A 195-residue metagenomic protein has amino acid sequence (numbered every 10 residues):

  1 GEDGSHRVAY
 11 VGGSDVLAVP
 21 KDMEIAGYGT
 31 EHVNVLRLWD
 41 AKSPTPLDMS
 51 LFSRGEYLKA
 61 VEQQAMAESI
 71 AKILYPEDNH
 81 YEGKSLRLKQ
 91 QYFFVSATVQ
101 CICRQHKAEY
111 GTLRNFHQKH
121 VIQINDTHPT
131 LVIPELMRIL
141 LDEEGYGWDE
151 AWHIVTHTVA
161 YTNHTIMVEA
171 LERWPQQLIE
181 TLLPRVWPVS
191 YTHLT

Functional and structural regions predicted by a protein language model:
G1-T30: Extended, Lys/Arg-enriched charged tracts that mediate electrostatic binding to polyanionic substrates
G29-V121: Function-dense linear segments that define catalytic or interfacial modules in macromolecule-processing proteins
S85-Y92, I122-T127, L141-E144, E180: Hydrophobic alpha-helical scaffolding
S96-Q100, E135-E144: Alpha-helical support elements that line or immediately flank enzyme active sites and cofactor-binding pockets
Q105-H117, L140-H153, Y161, T165: Secondary-structure transition/capping motifs at alpha-helix termini and the adjoining loop/turn into the next element
Q123-E135, T158-T162: Core structural elements
D142, H164-V189: Acidic/histidine-rich catalytic neighborhood
T192-T195: Conserved small/polar residues in nucleotide/adenosyl-binding loops
